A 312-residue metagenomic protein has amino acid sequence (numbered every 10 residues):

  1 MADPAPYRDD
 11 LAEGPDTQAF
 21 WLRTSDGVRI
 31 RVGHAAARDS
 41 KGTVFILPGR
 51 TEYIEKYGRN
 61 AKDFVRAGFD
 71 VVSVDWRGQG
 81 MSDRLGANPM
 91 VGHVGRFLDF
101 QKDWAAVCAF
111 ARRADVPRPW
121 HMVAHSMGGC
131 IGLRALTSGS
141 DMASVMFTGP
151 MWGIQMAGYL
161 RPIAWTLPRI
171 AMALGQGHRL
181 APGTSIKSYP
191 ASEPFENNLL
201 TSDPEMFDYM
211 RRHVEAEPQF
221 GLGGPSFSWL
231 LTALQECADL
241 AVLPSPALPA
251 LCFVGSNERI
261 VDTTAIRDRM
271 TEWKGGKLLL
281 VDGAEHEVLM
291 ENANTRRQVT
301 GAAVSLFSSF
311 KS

Functional and structural regions predicted by a protein language model:
M1-R23, V28-A35: An N-terminal hydrophobic leader/cap segment in hydrolases
L47-E52: Active-site glycine-rich loops that stabilize anionic/oxyanionic intermediates across multiple enzyme folds
I54, A61-A87: Conserved alpha/beta-hydrolase
G92-R112: Alpha/beta-hydrolase active-site loop
I131-E217: Alpha/beta-hydrolase-fold enzymes
P246, C252-V254, E258: Short beta-strand/loop motif that positions the catalytic acidic residue of the alpha/beta-hydrolase fold
L248, D262-T271: Short alpha-helix in the alpha/beta-hydrolase fold that links the catalytic acid
K277, V281-S312: Catalytic active-site module of serine/aspartate enzymes centered on a nucleophile-bearing elbow/loop
